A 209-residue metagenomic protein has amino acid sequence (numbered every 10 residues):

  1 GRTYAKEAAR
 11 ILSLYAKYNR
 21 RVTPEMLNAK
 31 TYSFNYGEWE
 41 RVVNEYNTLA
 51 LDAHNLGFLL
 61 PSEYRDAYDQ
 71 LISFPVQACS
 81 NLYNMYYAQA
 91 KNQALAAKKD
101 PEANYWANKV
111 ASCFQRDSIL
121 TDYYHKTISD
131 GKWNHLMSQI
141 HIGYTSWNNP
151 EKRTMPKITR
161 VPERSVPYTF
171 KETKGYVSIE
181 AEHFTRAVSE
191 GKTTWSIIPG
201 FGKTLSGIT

Functional and structural regions predicted by a protein language model:
G1-I208: Catalytic domains of carbohydrate-active enzymes that cleave complex glycans
